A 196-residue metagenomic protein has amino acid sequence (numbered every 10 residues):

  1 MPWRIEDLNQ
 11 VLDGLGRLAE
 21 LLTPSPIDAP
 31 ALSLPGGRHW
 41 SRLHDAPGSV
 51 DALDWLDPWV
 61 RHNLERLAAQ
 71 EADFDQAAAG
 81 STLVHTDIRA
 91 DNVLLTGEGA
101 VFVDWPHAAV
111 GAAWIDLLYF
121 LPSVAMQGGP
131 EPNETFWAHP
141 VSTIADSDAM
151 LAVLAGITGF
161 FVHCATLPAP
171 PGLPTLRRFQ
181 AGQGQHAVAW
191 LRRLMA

Functional and structural regions predicted by a protein language model:
M1-R61, A79-S81, A109: A cross-family kinase active-site recognition segment
A29-P30, P168-A181: Hydrophobic/aromatic-rich alpha-helical bundle segments in the mid-to-C-terminal region
H62-Q70: Short proline/glycine- and basic residue-enriched helix-capping loop/turn segments at helix->loop/beta transitions
A69-I115: Active-site acidic catalytic loop and adjacent metal/ATP-binding pocket of ATP-dependent phosphoryl transfer enzymes
A77, R89, F120, A145-D148: Hydrophobic multi-pass inner-membrane translocation pores used for secretion and envelope-lipid/glycan export
W114-I144, L154-G172: Active-site activation/catalytic loop segments of kinase-like enzymes and analogous catalytic loops in related
G182-A196: Regulatory N- and C-terminal appendages and interdomain linkers associated with kinase/kinase-like NTP transferase
